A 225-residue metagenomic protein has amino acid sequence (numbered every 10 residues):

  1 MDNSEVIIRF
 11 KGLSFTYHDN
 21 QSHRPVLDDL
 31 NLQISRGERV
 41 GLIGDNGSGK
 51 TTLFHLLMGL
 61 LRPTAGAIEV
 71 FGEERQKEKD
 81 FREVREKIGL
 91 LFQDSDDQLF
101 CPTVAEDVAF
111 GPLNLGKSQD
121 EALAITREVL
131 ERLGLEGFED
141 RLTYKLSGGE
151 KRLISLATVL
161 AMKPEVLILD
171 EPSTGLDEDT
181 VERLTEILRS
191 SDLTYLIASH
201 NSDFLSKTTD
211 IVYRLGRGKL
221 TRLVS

Functional and structural regions predicted by a protein language model:
I43-D45: The feature captures the beta-strand-to-loop junction immediately N-terminal to the Walker
M58: Helix-to-loop junction immediately C-terminal to a conserved catalytic motif
G66-Q76, V84: Conserved ABC transporter NBD signature motif
D120-F138: Conserved ABC ATPase "signature" region
L142-L146, E150: Conserved ABC ATPase signature
L167-D170: Catalytic Walker B motif of ABC-type/P-loop ATPase nucleotide-binding domains
S199-H200: H-loop/switch region of ABC-family ATPase nucleotide-binding domains
